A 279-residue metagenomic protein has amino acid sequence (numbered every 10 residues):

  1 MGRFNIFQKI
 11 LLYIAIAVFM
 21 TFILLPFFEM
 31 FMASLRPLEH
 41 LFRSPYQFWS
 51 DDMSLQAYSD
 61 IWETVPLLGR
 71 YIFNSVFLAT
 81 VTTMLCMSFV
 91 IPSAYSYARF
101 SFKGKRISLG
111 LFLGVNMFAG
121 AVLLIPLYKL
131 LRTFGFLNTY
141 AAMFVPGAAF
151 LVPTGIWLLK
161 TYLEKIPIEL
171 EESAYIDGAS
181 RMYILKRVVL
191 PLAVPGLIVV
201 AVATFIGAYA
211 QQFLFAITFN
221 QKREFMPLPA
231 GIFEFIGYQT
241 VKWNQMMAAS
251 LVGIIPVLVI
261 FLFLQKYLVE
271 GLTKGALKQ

Functional and structural regions predicted by a protein language model:
M1-Q279: A hydrophobic, multi-pass inner-membrane permease signature
